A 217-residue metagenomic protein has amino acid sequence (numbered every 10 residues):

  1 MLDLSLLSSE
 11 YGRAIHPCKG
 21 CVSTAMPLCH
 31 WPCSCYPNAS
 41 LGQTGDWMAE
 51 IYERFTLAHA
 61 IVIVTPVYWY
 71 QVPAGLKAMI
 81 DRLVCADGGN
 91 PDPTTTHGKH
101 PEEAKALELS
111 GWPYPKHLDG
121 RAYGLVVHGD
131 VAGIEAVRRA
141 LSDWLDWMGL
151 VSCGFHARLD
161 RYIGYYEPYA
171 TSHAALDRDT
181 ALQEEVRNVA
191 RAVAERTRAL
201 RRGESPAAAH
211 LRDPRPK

Functional and structural regions predicted by a protein language model:
M1-T95, K99-E102, H173-K217: N-terminal beta1-alpha1-beta2 submodule of the flavodoxin-like/Rossmannoid cofactor-binding fold
S5-S8, D130, L159-I163: Glycine-rich beta-alpha junction loops
A49-Y52, S110, Y166: N-proximal short alpha-helices
T56-H59, P115-D119, Y166-E167: Short amphipathic alpha-helical segments, especially helix-boundary/capping motifs
V72-P73, I134-A136, I163-Y166: Generic domain-boundary/flexible-linker signal
G75, P91-R158: Short, glycine-/small-residue-rich phosphate/pyrophosphate-handling segment
A122-V126, E167-A175: Short, local alpha-helical segments
L159-Y165, Y169, R187: A conserved mid-domain beta-alpha-beta active-site/ligand-binding segment of alpha/beta enzyme cores
